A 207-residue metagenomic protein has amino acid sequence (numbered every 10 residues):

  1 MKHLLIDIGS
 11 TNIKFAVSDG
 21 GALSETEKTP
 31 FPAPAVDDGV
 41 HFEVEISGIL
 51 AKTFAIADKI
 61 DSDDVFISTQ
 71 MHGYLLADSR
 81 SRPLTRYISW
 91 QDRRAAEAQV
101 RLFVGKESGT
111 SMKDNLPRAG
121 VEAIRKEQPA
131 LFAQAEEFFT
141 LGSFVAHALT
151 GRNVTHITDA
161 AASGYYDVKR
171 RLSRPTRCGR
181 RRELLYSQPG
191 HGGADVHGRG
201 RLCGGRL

Functional and structural regions predicted by a protein language model:
M1-R86, Q134, E183-Y186: N-terminal glycine/serine-rich phosphate-binding loop of ATP-dependent small-molecule kinases, especially carbohydrate
A55-L207: Glycine-rich phosphate-binding/catalytic subdomain of phosphoryl-transfer and nucleotide/sugar-phosphate-processing
